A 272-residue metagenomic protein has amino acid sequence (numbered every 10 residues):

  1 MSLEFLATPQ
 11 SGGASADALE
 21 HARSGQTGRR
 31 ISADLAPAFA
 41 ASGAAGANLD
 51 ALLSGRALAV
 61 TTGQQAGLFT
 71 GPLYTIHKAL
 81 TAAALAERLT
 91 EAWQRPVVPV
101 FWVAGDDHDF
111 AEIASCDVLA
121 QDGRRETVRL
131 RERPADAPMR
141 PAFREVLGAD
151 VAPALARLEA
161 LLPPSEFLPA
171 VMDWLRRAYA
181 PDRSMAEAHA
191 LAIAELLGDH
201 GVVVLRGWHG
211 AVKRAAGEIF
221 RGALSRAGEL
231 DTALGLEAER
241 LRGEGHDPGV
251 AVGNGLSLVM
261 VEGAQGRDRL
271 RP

Functional and structural regions predicted by a protein language model:
M1-P272: N-terminal targeting/trafficking signals and adjacent low-complexity tails
